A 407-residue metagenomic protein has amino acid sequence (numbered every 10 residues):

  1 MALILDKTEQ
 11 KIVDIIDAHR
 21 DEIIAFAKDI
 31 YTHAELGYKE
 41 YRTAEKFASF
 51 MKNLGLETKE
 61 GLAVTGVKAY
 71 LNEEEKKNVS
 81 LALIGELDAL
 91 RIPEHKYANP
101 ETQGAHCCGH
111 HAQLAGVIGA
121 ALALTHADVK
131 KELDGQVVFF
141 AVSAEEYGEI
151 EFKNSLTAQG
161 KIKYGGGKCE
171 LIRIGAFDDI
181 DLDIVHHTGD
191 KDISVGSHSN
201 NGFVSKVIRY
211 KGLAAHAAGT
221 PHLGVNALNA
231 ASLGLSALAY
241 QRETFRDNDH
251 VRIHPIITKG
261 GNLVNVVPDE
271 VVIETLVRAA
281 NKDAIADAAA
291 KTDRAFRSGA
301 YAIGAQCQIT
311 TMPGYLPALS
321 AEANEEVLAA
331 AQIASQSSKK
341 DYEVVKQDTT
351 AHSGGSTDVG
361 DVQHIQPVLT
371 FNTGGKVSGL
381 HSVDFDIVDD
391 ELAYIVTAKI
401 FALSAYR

Functional and structural regions predicted by a protein language model:
A2-C107, H111-V138, S143-A144: Acidic/His- and Gly-rich active-site-bordering loop/insert found across diverse amide/peptide-bond hydrolases
L3-K7, S232-R407: Metal-dependent amide/peptide-bond hydrolase catalytic core, centered on the "pita-bread" metallohydrolase fold
T8, H19-F26, K39, T43-F50 (+17 more regions): General structural feature for long, well-ordered alpha-helical segments within catalytic domains of soluble enzymes
I30, L83, H110, F139 (+7 more regions): Divalent metal-coordination and catalytic microenvironments
H33-G37, K76, A217, K282 (+1 more regions): Short strand->helix junction
A82-I84, P93, K206-K211, T370-G374: Non-cysteine beta-strand/loop elements that form the S-adenosyl-L-methionine
I92-A105, H111, L124-H254, G261-V266: Histidine/acidic-residue-rich, glycine-tolerant segments that coordinate divalent metal ions
